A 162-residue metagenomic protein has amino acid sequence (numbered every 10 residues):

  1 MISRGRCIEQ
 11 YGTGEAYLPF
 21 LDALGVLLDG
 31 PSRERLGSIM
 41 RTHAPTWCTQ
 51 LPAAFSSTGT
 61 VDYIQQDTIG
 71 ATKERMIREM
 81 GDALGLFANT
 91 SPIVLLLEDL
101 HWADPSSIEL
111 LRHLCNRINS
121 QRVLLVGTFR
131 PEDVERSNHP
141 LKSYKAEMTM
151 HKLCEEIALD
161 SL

Functional and structural regions predicted by a protein language model:
M1-L162: Key residue(s) within conserved catalytic/signature motifs
